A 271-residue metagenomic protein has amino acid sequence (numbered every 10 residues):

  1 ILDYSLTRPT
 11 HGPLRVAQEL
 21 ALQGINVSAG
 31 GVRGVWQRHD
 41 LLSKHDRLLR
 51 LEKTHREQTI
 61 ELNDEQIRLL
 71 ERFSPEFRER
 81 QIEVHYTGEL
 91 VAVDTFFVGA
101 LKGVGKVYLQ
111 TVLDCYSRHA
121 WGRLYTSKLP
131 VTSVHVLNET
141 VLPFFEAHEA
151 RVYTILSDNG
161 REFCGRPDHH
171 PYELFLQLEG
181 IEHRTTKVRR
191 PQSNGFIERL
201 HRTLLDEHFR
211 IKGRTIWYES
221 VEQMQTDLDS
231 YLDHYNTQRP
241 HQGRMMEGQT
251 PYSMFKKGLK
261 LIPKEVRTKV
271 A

Functional and structural regions predicted by a protein language model:
Y4-E89, R161, H169-L176, Q249-L259: Basic, flexible linker segments flanking DNA-binding modules in nucleic acid-interacting mobile-element proteins
R15, G30, D46, A147 (+4 more regions): Short, polar/charged, Gly/Pro-enriched helix-capping and turn/loop motifs at alpha-helix termini and inter-helix linkers
N26, T87-T111, C115-H234: RNase H-like DDE/DDD metal-dependent nuclease/strand-transfer catalytic core used by mobile genetic elements
L42-L113, H119, T132-H135, E139 (+2 more regions): Mobile-element integrase/transposase regions, centering on the N-terminal DNA-binding/Zn-coordinating module
R68, P75, R80, E179-I181 (+1 more regions): C-terminal domain-tail junction helix/linker
